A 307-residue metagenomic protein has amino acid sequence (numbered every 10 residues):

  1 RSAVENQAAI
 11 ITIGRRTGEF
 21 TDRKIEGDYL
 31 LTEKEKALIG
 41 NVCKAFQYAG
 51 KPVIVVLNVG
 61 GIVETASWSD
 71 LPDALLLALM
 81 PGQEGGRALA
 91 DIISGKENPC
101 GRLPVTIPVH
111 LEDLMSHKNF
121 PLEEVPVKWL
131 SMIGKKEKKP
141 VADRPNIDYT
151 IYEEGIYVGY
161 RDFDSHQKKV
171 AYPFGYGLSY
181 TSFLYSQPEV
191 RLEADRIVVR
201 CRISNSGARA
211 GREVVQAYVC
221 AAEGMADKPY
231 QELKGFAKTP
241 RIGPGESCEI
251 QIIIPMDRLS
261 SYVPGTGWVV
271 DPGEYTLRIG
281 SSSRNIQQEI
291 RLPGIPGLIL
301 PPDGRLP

Functional and structural regions predicted by a protein language model:
R1-P307: C-terminal non-catalytic regions of proteins with extracellular/luminal or membrane-system context
